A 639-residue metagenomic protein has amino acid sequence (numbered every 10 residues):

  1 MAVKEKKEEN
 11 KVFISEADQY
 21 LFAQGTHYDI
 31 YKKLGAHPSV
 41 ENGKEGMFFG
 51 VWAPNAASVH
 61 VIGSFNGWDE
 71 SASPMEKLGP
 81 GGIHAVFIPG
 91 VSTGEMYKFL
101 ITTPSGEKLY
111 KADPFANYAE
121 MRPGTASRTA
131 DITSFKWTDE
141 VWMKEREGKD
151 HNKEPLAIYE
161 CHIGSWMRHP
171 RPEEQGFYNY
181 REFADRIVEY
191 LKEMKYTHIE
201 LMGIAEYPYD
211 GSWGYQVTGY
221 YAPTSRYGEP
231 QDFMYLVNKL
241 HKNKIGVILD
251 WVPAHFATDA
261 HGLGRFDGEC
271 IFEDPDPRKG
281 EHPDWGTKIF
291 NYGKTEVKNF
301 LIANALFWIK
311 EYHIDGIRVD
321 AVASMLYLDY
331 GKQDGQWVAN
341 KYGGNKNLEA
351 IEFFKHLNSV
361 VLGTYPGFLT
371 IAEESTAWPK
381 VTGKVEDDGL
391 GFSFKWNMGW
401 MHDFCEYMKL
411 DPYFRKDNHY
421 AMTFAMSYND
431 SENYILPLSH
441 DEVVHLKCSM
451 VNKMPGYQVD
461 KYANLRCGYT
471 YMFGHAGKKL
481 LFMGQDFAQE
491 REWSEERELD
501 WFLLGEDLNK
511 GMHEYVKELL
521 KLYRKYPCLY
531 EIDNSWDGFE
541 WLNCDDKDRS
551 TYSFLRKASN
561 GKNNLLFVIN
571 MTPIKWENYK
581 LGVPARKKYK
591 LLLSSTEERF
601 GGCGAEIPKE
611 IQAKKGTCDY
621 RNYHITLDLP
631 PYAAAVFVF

Functional and structural regions predicted by a protein language model:
M1-F48, E76-E160, S165-E173, E182 (+1 more regions): The feature marks proteins involved in alpha-glucan
V51, F99, C161, L191 (+12 more regions): Conserved, mostly hydrophobic/aromatic
W52-V59, P584-R586: Short proline/glycine-enriched turn/loop motifs at strand-loop junctions of beta-rich domains
S64-D69, P104, R586: Change "in extracellular beta-sheet-rich domains … of secreted and cell-surface proteins" to "in beta-sheet-rich domains
T93-Y97, P608-F639: C-terminal beta-strand-rich structural cap/linker in extracellular carbohydrate-active enzymes
E120, E140-K153, H162-K346, I611: Substrate-binding/active-site clefts of carbohydrate-active enzymes
P123, H313-D315, Q333-E496, L503 (+3 more regions): Conserved alpha/beta catalytic core and glycan-binding cleft of carbohydrate-active enzymes
L508-L529: Catalytic cores of secreted or luminal carbohydrate-active enzymes
